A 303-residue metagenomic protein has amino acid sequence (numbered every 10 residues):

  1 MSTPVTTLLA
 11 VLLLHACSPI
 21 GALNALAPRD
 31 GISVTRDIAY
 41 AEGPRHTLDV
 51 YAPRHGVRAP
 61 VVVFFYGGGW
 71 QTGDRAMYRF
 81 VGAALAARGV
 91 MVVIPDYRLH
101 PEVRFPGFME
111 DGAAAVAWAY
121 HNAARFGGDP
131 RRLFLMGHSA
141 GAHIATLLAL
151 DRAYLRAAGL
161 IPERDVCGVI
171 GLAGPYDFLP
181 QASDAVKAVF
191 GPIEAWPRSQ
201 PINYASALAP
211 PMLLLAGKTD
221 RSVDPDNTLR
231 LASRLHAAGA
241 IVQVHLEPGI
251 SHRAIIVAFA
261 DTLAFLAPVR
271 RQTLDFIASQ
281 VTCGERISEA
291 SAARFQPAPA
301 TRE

Functional and structural regions predicted by a protein language model:
S18-G56: N-terminal cap/lid segment of alpha/beta-hydrolase-fold proteins
A27, G43, G174-Y204, P210: Mobile cap/lid helix-loop segments that gate and shape the active-site cleft of serine hydrolases
R58-G68: Short beta-strand element of the alpha/beta-hydrolase
G73-M77, V81, V93-P130, L263-A264: Catalytic nucleophile-loop/oxyanion-hole region of alpha/beta-hydrolase and closely related hydrolase-like folds
A114-A185, W196-P197: Primarily recognizes the serine-hydrolase "nucleophile elbow" in alpha/beta-hydrolase and SGNH/GDSL folds
L208, L214-A216, D220: Short beta-strand/loop motif that positions the catalytic acidic residue of the alpha/beta-hydrolase fold
R221-R230: Conserved alpha/beta-hydrolase "acid-adjacent" motif
L229, H236-E303: C-terminal catalytic histidine-bearing segment of alpha/beta-hydrolase fold enzymes
